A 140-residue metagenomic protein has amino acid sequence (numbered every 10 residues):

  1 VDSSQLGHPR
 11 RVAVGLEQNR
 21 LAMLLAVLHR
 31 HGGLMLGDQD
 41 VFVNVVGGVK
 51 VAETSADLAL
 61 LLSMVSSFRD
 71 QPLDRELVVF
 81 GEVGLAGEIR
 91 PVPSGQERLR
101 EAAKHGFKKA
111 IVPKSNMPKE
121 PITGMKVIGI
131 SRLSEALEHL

Functional and structural regions predicted by a protein language model:
V1-L140: Peripheral, non-AAA+ core regions of ATP-driven protein-machinery
